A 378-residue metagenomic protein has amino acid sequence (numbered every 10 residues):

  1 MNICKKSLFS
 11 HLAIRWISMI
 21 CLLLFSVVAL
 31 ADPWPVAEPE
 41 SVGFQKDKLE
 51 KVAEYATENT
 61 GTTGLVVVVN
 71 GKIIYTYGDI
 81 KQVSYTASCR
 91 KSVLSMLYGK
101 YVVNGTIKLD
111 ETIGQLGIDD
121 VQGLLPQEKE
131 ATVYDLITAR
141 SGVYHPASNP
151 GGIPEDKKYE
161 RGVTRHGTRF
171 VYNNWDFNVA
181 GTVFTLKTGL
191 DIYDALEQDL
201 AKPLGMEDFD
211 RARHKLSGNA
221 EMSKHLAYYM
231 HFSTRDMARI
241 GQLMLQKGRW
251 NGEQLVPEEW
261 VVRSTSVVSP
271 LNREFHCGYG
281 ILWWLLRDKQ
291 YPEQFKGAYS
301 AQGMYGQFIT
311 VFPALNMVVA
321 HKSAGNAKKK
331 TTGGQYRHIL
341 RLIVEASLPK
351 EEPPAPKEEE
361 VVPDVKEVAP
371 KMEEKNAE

Functional and structural regions predicted by a protein language model:
P35-A37, D47-K51, G99-Y172: Active-site-proximal loop and beta-strand segments within enzyme catalytic domains
L49-I80, I309-T310, N316-A320: A short, well-structured edge-of-sheet supersecondary motif
G71, Y85-D110, L136, A180-F184 (+1 more regions): Active-site SXXK
V103-A139, T188-A227: Active-site helix/loop module of the DD-peptidase/beta-lactamase fold, centered on the serine-lysine SxxK catalytic
V179-V183, Y228-W250, Q307-S323: Active-site-proximal alpha-helical segments within enzyme catalytic domains
D208, S266-V318: Active-site Gly/Thr loop motif
A301-E378: Structured C-terminal helix/loop/strand segments within mature extracytoplasmic catalytic/sensor domains
